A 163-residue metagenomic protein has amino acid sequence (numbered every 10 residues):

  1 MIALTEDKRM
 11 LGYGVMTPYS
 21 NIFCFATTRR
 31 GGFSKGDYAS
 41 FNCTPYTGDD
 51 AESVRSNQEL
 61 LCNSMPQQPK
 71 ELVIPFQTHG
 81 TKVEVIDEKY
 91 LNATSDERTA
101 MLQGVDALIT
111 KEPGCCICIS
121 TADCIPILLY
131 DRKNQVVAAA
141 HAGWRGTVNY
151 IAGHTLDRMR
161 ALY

Functional and structural regions predicted by a protein language model:
M1-Y163: Active-site microenvironment for binding and transforming phosphate-containing groups
